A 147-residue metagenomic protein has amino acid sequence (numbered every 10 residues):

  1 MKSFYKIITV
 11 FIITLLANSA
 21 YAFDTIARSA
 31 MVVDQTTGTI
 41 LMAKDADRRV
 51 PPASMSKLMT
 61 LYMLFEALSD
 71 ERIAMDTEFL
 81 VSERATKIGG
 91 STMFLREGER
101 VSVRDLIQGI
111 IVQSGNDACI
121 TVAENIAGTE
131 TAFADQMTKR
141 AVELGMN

Functional and structural regions predicted by a protein language model:
M1-K6: Positively charged n-region of N-terminal signal peptides that target proteins for export
I7-A17: Bacterial N-terminal signal peptides
A20-N147: Active-site-adjacent loops and short helices of periplasmic peptidoglycan-processing enzymes
